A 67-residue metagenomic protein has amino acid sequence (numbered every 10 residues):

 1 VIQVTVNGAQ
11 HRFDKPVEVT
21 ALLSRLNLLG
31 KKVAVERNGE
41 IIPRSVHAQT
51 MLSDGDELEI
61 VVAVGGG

Functional and structural regions predicted by a protein language model:
V1-G66: Ubiquitin-like/PB1-type beta-grasp interaction modules and other compact soluble beta-rich domains
